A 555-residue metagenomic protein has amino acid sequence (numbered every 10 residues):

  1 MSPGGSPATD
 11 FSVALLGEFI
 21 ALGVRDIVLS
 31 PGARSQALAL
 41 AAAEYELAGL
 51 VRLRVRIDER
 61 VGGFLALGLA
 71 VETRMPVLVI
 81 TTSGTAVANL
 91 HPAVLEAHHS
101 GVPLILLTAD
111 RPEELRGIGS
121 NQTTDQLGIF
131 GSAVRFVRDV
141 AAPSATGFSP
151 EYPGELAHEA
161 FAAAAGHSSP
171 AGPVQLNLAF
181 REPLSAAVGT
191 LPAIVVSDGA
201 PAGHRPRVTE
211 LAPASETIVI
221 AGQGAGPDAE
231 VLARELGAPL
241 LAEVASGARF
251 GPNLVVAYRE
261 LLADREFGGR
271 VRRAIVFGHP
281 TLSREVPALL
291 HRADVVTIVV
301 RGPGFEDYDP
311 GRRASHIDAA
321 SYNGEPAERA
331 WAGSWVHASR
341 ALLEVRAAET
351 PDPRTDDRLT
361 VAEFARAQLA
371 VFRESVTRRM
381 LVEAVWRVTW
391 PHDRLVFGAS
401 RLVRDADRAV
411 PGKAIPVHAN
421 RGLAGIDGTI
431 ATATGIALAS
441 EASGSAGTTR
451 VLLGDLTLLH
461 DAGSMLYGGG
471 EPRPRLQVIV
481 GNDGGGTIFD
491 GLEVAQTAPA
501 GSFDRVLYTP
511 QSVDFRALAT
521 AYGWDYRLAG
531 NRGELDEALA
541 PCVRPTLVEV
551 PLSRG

Functional and structural regions predicted by a protein language model:
S2-P7, V140, A288-R401, A521-E537 (+1 more regions): Phosphate/pyrophosphate-binding active-site segments
G4-I80, T85-P92: N-terminal cofactor/phosphate-binding cores enriched in small/glycine residues, especially glycine-rich loops such as
S12, A33-L38, A347-A446: Active-site diphosphate/adenylate-binding microenvironment
G23-D26, E72-T81, V87, E96-T108 (+3 more regions): Structural signature of the thiamine diphosphate
S30-G32, N177-F180, I220-A225, A242-A245 (+5 more regions): Structural motif
L67, V71, T82, N89 (+4 more regions): Glycine-rich, anion-gripping cofactor-binding loops and their flanking helix/strand elements in enzyme active sites
E96, L107, E114-L127, G131 (+1 more regions): Thiamine diphosphate
A97, T108-A157, A242-L359, G468 (+1 more regions): Glycine-rich, acidic loop regions that bind phosphate or pyrophosphate groups
